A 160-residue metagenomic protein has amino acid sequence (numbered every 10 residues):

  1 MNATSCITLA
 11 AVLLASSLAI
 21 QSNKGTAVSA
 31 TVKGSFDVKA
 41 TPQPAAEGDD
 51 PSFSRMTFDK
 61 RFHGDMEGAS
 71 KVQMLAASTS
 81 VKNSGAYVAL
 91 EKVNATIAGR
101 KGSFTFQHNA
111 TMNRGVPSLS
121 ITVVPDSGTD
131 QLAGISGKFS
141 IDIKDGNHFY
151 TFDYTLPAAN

Functional and structural regions predicted by a protein language model:
M1-T8: Bacterial N-terminal signal peptides that target proteins for export
A3, A19-I20: N-terminal amphipathic/basic-hydrophobic helices that include classical n-h-c signal peptides and signal-anchor
T8-S17: Bacterial N-terminal signal peptides
I20-N160: Beta-strand-enriched cores of mature, soluble protein domains
